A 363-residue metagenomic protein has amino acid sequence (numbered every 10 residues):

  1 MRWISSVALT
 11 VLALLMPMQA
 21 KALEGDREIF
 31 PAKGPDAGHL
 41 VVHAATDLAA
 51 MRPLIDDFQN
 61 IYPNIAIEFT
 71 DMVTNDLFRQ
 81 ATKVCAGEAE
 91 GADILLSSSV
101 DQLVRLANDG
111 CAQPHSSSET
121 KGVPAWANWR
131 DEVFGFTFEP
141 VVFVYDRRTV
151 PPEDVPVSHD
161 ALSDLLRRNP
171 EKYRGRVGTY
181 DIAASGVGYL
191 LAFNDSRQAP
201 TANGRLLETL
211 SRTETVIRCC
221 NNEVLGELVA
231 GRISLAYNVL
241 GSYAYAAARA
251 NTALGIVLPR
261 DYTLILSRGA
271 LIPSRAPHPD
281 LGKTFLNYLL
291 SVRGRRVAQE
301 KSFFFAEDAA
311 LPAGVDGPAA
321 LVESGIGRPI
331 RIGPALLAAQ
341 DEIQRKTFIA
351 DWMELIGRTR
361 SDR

Functional and structural regions predicted by a protein language model:
A22-V104: Early extracytoplasmic/lumenal segment of secretory-pathway proteins
A45, A49-R52, E90-G91, S98-V229: Extracytoplasmic ligand-binding site segments that recognize negatively charged/polar headgroups
E88-S97, I217, S234-V239, G255-I256: Paired acidic/hydrophobic, glycine-rich loop segments that form the ligand-binding mouth/hinge of periplasmic-binding
D101-R105, V229, S234-A253, F303: A ligand-binding cleft/hinge motif common to bilobed small-molecule-binding domains
A125, F138-P140, R205-S211, A250-S274: Periplasmic-binding protein-like
V142-T149, L191-F193, L266-H278, V297: A bilobed periplasmic-binding-protein/Venus flytrap-type ligand-binding module shared by bacterial periplasmic
P273-I332: Mature extracytoplasmic/periplasmic domains
I332-R363: Conserved C-terminal helix/tail region of periplasmic/extracytoplasmic solute-binding proteins
